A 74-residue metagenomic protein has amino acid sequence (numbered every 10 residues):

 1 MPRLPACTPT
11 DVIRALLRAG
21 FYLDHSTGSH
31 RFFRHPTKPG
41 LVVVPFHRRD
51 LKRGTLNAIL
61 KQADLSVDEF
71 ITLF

Functional and structural regions predicted by a protein language model:
M1-F74: Basic nucleic-acid-binding interfaces
